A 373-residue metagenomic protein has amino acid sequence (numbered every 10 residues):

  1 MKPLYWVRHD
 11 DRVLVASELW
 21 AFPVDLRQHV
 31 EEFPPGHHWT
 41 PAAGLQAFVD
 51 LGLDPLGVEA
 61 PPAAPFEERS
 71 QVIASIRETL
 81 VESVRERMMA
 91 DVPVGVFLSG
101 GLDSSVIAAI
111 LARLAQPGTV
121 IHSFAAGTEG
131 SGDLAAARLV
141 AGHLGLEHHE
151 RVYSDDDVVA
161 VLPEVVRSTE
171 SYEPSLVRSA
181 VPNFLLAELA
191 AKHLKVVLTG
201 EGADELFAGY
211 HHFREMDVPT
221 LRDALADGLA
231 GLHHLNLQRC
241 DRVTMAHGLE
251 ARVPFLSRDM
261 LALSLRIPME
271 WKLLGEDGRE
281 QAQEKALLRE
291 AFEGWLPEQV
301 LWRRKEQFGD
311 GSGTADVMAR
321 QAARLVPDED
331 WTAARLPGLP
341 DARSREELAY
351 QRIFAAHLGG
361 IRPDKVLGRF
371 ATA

Functional and structural regions predicted by a protein language model:
M1-S171, N183: Cysteine-centered catalytic environments shared across enzyme families
I107-A108, F207-Y210: Short glycine-/acidic-enriched loop or helix-start segments at secondary-structure transitions that form or flank
L111-A115, R214, P268: Active-site catalytic pocket residues across diverse enzymes, especially alpha/beta-hydrolases
A125, E201-G202: Glycine-rich, histidine-containing beta strand-loop boundary motifs that form or position
V166, H211-D217: Short secondary-structure boundary/capping segments
E173-S179: Short, flexible loop segments at the rims of nucleotide/cofactor-binding pockets, characterized by
K192-T199, E205, V218-A373: Adenosyl-5′-phosphate
